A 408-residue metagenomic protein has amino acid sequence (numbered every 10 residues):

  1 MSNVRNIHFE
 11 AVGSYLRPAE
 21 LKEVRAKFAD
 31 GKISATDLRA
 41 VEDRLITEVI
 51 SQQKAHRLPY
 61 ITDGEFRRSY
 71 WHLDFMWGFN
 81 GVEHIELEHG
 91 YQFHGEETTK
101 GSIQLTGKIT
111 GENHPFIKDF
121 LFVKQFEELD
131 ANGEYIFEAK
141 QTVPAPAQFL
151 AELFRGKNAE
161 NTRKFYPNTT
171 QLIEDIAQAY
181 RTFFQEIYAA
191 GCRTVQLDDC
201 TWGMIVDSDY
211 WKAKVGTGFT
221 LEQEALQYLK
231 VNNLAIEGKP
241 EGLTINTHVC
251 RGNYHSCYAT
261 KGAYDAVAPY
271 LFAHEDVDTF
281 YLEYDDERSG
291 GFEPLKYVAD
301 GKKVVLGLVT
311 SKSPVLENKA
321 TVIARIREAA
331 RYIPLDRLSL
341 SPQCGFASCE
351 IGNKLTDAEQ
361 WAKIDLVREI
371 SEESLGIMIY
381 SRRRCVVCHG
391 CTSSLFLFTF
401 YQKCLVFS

Functional and structural regions predicted by a protein language model:
M1-S381: Domain-level signal for soluble alpha/beta catalytic cores
K54, K403-C404: Intrinsic disorder/low-complexity segments enriched in polar/small residues
R57, S393, V406: Alpha-helical and His/Cys-centered functional microenvironments
M204, F407-S408: Composition-driven detection of intrinsically disordered, low-complexity segments
Y380, F396-Y401, F407: Aromatic (phenylalanine/tyrosine) cluster motif
C385-S393: N-terminal amphipathic/hydrophobic targeting modules at extreme N-termini, encompassing cleavable Sec/SRP-type signal
H389, Y401-Q402: Low-complexity, intrinsically disordered or signal/transmembrane-proximal segments
